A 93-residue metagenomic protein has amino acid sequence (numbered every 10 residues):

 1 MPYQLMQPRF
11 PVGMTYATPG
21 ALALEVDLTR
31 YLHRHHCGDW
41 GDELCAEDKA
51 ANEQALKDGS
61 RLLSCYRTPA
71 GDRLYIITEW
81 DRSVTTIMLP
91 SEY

Functional and structural regions predicted by a protein language model:
P2-S64: Compact soluble domain cores
A55-Y93: Short, compact, well-ordered microdomains
